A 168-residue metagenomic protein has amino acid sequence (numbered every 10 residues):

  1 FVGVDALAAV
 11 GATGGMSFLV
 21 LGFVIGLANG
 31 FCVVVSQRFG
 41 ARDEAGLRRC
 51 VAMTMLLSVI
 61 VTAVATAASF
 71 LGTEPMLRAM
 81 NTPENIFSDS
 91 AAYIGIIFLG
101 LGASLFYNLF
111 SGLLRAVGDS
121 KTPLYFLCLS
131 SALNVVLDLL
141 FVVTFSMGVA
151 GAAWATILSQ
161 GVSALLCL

Functional and structural regions predicted by a protein language model:
F1-F18, E84-D89, V149-W154: Interfacial/gating helices of multi-pass transporter permease domains
L7-A67, S104-P123: Small-residue-rich hydrophobic transmembrane alpha-helices
A28, C32, I96-R115, P123-N134 (+1 more regions): Short runs within selected transmembrane alpha-helices of multi-pass transporters and secretion channels
V35-G102, T144-L168: Short alpha-helical transmembrane segments in multi-pass integral membrane proteins
